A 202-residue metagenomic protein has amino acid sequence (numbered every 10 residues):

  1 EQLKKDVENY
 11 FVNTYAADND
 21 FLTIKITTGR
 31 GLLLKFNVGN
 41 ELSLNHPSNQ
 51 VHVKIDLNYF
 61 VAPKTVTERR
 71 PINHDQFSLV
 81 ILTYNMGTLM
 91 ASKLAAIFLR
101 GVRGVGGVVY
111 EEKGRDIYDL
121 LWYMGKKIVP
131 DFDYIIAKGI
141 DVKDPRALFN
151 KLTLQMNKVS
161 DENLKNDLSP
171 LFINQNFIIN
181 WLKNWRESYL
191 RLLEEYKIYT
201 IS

Functional and structural regions predicted by a protein language model:
Q2-S202: Structured mid-to-C-terminal alpha-helical surface segments
